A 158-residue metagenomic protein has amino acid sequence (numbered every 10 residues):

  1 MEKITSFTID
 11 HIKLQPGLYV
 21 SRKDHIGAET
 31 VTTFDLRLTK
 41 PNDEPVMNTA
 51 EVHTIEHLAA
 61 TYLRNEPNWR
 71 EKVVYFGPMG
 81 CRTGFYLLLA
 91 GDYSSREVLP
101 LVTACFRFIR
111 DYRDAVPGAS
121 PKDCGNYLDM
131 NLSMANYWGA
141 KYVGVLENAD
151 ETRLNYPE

Functional and structural regions predicted by a protein language model:
M1-L63: His/Glu-rich zincin catalytic helix
R22, R37, R64, R70 (+4 more regions): Arginine residue identity/basic-tract feature
P41, P45-E97: M16/MPP (pitrilysin/insulinase) zinc-metallopeptidase core fold and M16-derived inactive scaffolds
F76-N148: Active-site-adjacent, His/Asp/Glu-enriched structural segments that form or flank metal-binding and acid/base networks
G144-E158: Histidine-acidic residue clusters that define the catalytic metal-binding segment of zinc metallopeptidase domains
